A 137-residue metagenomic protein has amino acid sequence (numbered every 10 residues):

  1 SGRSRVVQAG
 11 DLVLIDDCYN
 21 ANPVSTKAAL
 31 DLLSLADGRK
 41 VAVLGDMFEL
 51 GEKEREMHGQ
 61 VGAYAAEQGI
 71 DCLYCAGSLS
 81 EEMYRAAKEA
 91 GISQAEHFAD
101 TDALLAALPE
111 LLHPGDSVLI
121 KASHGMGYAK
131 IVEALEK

Functional and structural regions predicted by a protein language model:
S1-K137: ATP-dependent carboxylate-amine ligase
